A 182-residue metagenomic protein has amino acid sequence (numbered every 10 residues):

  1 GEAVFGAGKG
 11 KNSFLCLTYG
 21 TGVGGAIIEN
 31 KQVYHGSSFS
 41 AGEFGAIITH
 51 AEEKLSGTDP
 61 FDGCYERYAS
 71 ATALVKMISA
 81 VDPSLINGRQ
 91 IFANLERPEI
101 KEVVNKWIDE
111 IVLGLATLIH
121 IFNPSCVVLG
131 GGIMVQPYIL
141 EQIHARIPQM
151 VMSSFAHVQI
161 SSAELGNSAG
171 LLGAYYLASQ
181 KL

Functional and structural regions predicted by a protein language model:
V4-N12, T49-L182: ATP-binding/phosphotransfer module of carbohydrate and carboxylate kinases, centering on a glycine-rich
K11-C64: Glycine-rich phosphate-binding loop of actin/hexokinase-like ATP-binding domains
